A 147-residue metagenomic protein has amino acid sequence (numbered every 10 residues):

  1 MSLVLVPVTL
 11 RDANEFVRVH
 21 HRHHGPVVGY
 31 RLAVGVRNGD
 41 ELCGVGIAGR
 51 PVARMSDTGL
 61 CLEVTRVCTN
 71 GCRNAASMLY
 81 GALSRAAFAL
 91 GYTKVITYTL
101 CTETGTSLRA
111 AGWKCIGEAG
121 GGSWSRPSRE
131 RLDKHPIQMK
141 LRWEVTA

Functional and structural regions predicted by a protein language model:
M1-V28: Short amphipathic alpha-helix that is part of the acyltransferase structural core
P7, R31, N38, G49-M139: Acyl-donor binding region in acyl/amide transferases
D12-E15, H24, C43, M55 (+1 more regions): A broad, structure-centric signal for solvent-exposed, well-ordered loop/edge residues that line or flank functional
V17, Y30-G46: Conserved beta-hairpin
L141-T146: C-terminal edge-of-domain segments
